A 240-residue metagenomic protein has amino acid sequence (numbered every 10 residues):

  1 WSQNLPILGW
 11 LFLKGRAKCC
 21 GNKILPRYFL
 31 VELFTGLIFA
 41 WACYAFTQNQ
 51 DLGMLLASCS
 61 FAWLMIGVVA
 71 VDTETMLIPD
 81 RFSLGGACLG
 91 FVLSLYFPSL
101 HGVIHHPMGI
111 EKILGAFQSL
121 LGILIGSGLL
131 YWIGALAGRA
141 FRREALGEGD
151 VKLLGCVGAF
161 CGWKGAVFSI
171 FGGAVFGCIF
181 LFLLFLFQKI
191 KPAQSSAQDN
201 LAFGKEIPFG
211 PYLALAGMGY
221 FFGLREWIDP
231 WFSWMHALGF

Functional and structural regions predicted by a protein language model:
W1-R27, D199-F203, F209: Membrane-proximal soluble regions of multi-pass membrane proteins
L13, L33-F46, F97: Membrane-embedded alpha-helical segments in integral membrane proteins
R16, I104-K112, K191-L201: Membrane-interfacial, low-structure loops and terminal tails that flank and connect transmembrane helices in multi-pass
V31-I38, S83-G90, L153, V157 (+1 more regions): Core segments of transmembrane alpha-helices that mediate helix-helix packing or line hydrophobic substrate/ligand
A42-F46, Y96, A140, F187 (+1 more regions): Helix-loop junctions at the membrane-solvent interface of multi-pass transporters, primarily the C-terminal
Y44-L56: Transmembrane helix-loop-helix
M54, S60-F185, D229-F240: Functional transmembrane core segments of multi-pass inner-membrane proteins
E148-G149, L186-G219: Interfacial loop-to-transmembrane junctions
